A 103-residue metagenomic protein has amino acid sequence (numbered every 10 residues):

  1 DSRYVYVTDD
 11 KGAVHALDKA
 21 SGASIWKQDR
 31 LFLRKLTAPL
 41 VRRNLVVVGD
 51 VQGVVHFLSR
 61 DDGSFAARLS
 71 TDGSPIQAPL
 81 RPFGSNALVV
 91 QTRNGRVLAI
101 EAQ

Functional and structural regions predicted by a protein language model:
D1-V14, F32-H56, P75-L98, A102: Repeat-blade elements of multi-bladed beta-propeller folds
A23-R30, S64-D72, Q103: Aromatic (tryptophan-biased) beta-strands that constitute blades/sheets of beta-rich domains
Q52-A67: C-terminal structured "cap/appendage" subdomains that terminate the fold
